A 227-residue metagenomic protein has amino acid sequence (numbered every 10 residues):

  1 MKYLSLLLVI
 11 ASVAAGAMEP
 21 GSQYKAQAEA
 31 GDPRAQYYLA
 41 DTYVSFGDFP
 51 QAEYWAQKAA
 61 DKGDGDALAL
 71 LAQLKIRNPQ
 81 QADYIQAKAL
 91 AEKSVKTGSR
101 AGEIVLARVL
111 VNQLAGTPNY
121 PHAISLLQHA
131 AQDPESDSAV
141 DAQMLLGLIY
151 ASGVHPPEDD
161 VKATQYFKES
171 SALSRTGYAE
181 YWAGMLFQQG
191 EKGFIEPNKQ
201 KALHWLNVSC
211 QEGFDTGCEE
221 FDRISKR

Functional and structural regions predicted by a protein language model:
Y3-S12: Sec-dependent N-terminal signal peptides
G16-K25: Cleaved targeting-peptide boundary
M18-E19, F46-W55, Q80-L90, T117-L126 (+2 more regions): Structural signature of tandem alpha-helical TPR/SEL1-like repeats, specifically the intra-repeat loop/turn
K25-Q27, K58-A59, K93-S94, H129-A130 (+2 more regions): Canonical positions in the second alpha-helix
A30-D32, K62-G65, R77-N78, T97-R100 (+7 more regions): Short helix-capping/linker turns of helical repeat alpha-solenoids
Y38-S45, L70-R77, V105-N112, M144-S152 (+2 more regions): Hydrophobic face of amphipathic alpha-helices that form TPR/SEL1-like repeat modules and related alpha-solenoid
Q189, P197-R227: Terminal, low-structured helical/coil segments at or just beyond the last alpha-helical repeat
